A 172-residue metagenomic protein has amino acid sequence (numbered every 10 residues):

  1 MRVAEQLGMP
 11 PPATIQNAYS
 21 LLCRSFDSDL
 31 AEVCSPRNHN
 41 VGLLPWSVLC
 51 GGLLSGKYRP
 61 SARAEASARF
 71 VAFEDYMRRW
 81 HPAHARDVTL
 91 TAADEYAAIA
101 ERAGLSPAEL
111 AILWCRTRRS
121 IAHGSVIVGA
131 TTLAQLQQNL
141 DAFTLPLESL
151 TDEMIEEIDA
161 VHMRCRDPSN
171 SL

Functional and structural regions predicted by a protein language model:
M1-D29: Glycine/proline-rich, positively charged, aromatic-decorated active-site loop/lid region on the catalytic face
V3-G8, A31-C34, P60-A64, F143-P146: Short, hinge-like loop/turn segments at secondary-structure boundaries
A4-P12, N38-H39, G104, L147-L150: Short helix-capping segments at alpha-helix termini
L7, V48-L49, P82-P146: Conserved short secondary-structure transition element at the edge of the structured enzyme core that lines
P11-Q16, N40-L44, S125-I127: Structural preference for beta-strand elements that scaffold enzyme active sites
A18-S25, S47-Y58, W114, T131-T132: Glycine-rich beta-alpha junction loops
V33-I99, I121, P168-L172: Glycine-rich, positively charged active-site loop/lid region within alpha/beta enzyme cores that binds and organizes
P107-W114, T151-V161: Short, well-structured alpha-helical segments that form the helix of a local strand-helix-strand
